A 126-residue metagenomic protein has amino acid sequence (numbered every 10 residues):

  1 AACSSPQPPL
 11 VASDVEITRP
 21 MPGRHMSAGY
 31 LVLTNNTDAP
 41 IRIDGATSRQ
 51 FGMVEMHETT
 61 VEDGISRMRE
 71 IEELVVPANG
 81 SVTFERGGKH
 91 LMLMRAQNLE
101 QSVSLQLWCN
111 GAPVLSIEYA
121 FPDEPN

Functional and structural regions predicted by a protein language model:
S4-P6: Bacterial signal peptide processing site
P9-N126: Compact, glycine-rich, soluble single-domain proteins
